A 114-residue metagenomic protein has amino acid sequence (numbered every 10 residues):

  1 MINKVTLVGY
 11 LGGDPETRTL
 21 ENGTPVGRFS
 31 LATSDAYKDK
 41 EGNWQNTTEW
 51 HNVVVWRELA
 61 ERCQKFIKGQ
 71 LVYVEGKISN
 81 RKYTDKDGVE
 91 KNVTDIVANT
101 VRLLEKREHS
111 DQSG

Functional and structural regions predicted by a protein language model:
M1-N3, P15-T24, K38-W44, E61-Q64 (+2 more regions): Acidic, gly/ser/pro-rich intrinsically disordered tails
T6-G13, L31, K68-N80, A98-V101: OB-fold and OB-like beta-barrel modules that bind single-stranded nucleic acids
G12, W56, L104: Residue-level recognition of the GNAT/N-acetyltransferase active site
T19-T33, N92-T94: Short aromatic-glycine-enriched beta-strand elements
A32, K38, N52-V54: Double-stranded beta-helix
N43-N52: Short, basic/aromatic beta-hairpin or loop at an interaction surface
V53-K91: Beta-rich strand-turn-strand
